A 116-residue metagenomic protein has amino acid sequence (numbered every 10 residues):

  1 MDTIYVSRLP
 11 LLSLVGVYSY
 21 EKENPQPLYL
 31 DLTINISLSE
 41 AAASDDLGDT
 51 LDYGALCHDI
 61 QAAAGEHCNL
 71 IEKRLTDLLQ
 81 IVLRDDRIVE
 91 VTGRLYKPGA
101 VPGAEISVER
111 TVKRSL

Functional and structural regions predicted by a protein language model:
M1-L116: N-terminal, polar/charged subdomain of small-to-medium soluble alpha/beta proteins
